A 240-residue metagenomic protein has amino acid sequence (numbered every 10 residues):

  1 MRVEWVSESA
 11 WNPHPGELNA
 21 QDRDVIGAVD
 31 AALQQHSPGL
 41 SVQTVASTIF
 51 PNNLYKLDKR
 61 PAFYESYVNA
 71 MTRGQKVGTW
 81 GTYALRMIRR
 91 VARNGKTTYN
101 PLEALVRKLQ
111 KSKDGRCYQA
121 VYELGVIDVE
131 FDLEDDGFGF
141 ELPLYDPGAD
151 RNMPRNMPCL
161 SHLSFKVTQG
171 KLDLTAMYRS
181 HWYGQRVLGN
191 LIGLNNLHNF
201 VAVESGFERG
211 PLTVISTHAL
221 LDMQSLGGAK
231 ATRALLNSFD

Functional and structural regions predicted by a protein language model:
M1-D240: Terminal, non-catalytic protein-protein interaction segments that mediate quaternary/complex assembly
